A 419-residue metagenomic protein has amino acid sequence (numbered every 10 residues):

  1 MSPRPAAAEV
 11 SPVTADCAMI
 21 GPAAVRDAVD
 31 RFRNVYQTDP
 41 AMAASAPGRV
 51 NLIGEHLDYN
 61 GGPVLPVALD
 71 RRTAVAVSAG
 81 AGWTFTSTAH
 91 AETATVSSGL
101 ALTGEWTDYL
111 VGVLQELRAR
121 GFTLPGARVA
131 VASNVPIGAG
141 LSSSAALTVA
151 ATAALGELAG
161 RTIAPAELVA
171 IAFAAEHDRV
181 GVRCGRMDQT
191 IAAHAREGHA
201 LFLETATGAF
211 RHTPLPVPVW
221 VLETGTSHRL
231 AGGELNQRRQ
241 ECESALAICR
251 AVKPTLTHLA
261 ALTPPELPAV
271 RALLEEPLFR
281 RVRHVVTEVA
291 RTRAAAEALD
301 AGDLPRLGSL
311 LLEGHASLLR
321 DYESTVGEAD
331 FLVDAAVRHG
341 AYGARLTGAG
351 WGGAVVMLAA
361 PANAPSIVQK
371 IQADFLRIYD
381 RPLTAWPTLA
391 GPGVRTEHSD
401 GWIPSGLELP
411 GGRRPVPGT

Functional and structural regions predicted by a protein language model:
S2-M42, R49-P63, A91-P214, V337-R338 (+3 more regions): Gly/Ser-rich oxyanion-binding loop with an adjacent helix/lid that shapes the negatively charged ligand pocket
S2-R49, A74-T103, F202-G343, L358-R414 (+1 more regions): C-terminal nucleotide
G61-A68, R238-R239: Short Gly/aromatic-enriched secondary-structure transition segments
P66-A68, A76-S78, G121: Short, charge-rich binding segments
V129-V131, L222-T224, V355: A structural signal for short, well-ordered beta-strand segments
A139-A145, D321-E323, R345: Short helix-coil transition sites and intra-membrane helix breaks within transmembrane domains of multi-pass
G352-L358: Short beta-strand->loop micro-motif that forms the acidic, two-metal-ion catalytic signature in nucleotide-processing
